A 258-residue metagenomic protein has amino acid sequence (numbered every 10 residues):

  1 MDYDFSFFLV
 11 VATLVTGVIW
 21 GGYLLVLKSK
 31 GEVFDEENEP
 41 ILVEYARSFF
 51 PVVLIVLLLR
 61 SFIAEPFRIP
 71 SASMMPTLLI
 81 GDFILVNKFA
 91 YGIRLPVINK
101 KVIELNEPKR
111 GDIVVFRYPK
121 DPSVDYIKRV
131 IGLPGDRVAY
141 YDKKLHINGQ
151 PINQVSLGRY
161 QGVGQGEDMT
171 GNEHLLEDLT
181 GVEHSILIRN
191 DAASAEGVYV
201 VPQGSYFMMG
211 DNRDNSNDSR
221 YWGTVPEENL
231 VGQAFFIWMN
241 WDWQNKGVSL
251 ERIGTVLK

Functional and structural regions predicted by a protein language model:
D2-K30, E37-N38, P76, I80-K258: Soluble "head" domains of membrane/secretory-pathway proteins
T16-L24, K28, V56-E65, I69: Short hydrophobic alpha-helical membrane-anchoring segments
D35-E44: Membrane-interface segments at loop-to-transmembrane junctions
V43-R68, F89, I93-R94: Transmembrane alpha-helices and immediately adjacent membrane-cytoplasm interface residues in multi-pass integral
A72: Short surface loop/edge beta-strand patches of beta-sandwich-type extracellular domains that form ligand-contact sites
